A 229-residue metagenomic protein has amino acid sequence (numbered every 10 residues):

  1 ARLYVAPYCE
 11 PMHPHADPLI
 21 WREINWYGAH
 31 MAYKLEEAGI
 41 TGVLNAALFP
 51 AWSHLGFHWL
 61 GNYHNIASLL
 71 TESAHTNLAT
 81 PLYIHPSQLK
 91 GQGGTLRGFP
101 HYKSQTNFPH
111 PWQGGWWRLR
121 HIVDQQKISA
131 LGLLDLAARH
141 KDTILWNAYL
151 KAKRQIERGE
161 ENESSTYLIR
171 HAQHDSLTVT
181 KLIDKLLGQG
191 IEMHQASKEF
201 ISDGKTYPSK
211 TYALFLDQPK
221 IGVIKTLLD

Functional and structural regions predicted by a protein language model:
P7-G42, F49-W52, F57-D229: Intrinsic-disorder/low-complexity accessory segments
